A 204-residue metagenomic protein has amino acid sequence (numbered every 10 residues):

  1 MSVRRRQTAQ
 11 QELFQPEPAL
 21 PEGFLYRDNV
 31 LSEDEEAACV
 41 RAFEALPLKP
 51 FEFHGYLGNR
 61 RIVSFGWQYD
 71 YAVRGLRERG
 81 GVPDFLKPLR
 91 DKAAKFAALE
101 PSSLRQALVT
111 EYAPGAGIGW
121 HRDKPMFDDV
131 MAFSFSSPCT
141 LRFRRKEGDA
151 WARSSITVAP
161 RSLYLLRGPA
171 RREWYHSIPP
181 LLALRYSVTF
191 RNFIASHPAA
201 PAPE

Functional and structural regions predicted by a protein language model:
M1-E204: Non-heme Fe(II) oxygenase metal-center motifs and adjacent flexible, charged/small-residue loops
